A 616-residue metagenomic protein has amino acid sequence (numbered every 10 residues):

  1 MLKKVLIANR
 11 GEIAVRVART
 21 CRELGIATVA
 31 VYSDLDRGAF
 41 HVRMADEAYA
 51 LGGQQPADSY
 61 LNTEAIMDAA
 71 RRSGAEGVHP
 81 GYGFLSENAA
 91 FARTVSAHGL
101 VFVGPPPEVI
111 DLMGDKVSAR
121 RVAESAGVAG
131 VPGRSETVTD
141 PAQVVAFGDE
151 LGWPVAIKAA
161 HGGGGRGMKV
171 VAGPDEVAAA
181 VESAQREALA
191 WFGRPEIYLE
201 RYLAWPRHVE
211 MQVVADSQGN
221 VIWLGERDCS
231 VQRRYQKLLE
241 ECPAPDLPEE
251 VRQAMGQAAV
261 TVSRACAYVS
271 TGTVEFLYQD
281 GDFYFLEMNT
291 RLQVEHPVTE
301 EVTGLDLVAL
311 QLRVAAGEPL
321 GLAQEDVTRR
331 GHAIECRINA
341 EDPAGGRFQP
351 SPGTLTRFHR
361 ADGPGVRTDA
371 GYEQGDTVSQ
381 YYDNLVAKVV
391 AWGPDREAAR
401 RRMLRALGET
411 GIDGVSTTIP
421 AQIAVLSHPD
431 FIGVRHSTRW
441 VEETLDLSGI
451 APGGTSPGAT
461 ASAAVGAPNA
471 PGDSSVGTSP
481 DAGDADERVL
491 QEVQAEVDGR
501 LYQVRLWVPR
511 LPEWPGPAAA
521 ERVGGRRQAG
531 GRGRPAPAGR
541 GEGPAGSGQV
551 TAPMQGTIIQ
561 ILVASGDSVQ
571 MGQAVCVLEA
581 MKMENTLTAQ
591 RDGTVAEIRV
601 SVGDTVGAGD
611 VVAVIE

Functional and structural regions predicted by a protein language model:
M1-T273, Y278-E295: N-terminal beta-alpha lobe that positions the nucleotide/phosphoryl donor in ATP/NTP-coupled carboxylate activation
L6-I7, A50, H79, A156 (+24 more regions): Structured core elements
E12, A204, V214-Q218, D228-C229 (+7 more regions): Short, glycine-/Ser/Thr-/acidic-enriched flexible segments
D46, V78, Q212, Q311 (+3 more regions): Residue-level signal for inorganic ion chemistry
A259, P297-R532: Catalytic cores of soluble metabolic enzymes centered on carboxylation/carboxyl-transfer
G477-Q503, P537-I559, S565: Intrinsic low-complexity, intrinsically disordered segments
A538-E616: Structured functional modules or segments
